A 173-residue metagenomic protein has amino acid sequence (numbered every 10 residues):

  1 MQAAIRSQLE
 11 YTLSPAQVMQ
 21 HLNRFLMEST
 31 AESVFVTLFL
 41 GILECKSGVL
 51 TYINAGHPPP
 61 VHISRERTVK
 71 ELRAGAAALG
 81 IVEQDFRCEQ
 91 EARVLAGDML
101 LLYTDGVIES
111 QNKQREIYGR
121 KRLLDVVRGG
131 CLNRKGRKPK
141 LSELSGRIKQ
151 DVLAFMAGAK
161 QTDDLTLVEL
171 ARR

Functional and structural regions predicted by a protein language model:
A4-R173: Conserved subregion of the PPM/PP2C metallophosphatase catalytic domain
